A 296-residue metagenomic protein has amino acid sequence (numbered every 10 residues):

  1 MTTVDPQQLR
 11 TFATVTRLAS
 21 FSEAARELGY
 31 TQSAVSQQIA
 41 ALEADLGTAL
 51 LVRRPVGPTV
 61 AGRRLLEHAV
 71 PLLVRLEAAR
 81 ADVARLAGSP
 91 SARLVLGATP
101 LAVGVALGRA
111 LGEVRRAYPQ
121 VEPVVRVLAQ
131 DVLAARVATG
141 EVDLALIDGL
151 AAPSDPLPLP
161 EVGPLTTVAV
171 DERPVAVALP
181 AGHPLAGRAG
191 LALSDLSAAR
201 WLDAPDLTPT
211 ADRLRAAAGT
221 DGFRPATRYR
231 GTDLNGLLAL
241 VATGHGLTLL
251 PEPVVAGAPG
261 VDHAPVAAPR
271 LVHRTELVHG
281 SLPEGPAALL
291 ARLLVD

Functional and structural regions predicted by a protein language model:
A13-G29: Short helix-boundary/capping micro-motifs
E43-V60: A short LG(V/I)-centered, amphipathic sequence patch enriched for acidic residue(s) preceding the LG motif
D45-L46, L65-A87: Alpha-helical linker/hinge and terminal dimerization helices associated with HTH transcriptional regulators
S91-D155: Central regulatory/effector-binding core of bacterial HTH transcription factors
V105, D148, L185-A189, A199-D221 (+1 more regions): Secondary-structure junction motif
A129-L133, A138-V142, D148, P205-A264: Hydrophobic hinge/microswitch elements
P156, P160-V168, R173, N235-S281: Beta-alpha-beta core module
L159-V175, L179-W201: Flexible hinge/capping segments at coil-to-helix
